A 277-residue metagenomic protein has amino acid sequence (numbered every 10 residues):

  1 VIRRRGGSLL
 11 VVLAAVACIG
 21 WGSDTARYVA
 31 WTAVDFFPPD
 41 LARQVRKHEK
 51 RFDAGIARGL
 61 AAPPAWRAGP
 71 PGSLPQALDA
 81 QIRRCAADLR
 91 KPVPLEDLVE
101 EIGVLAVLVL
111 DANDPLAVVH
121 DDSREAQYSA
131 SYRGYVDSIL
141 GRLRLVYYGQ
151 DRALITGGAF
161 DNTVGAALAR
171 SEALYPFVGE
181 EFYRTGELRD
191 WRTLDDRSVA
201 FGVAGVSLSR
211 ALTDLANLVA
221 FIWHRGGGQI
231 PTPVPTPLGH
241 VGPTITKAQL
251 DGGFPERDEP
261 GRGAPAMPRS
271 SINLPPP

Functional and structural regions predicted by a protein language model:
I2-R5, C18-E100, P115-P277: N-terminal, motif-rich segments that launch catalysis or mediate targeting to/interaction with membranes, typified by
S8-A17: Bacterial N-terminal signal peptides
L98-L110: Short alpha-helix carrying the canonical HExxH Zn2+-binding catalytic motif
